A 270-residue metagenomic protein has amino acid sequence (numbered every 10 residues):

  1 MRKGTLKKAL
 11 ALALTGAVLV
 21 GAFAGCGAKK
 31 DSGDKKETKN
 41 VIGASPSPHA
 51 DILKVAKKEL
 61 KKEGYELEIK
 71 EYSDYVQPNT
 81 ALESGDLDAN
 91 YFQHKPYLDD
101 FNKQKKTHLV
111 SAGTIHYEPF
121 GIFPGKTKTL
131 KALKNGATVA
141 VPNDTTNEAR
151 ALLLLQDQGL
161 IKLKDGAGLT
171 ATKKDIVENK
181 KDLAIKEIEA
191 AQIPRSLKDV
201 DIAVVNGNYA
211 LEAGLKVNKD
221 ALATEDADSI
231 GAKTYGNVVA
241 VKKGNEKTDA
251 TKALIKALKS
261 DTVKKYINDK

Functional and structural regions predicted by a protein language model:
M1-K39: Short, low-complexity disordered leader/linker segments with a strong preference for bacterial N-terminal type II
K35-S47, Y65-E71, T138-V139: Short, well-ordered beta-strand elements
I69-T80, G168-R195: Short helix-initiation/N-cap motifs at beta->coil->alpha
E83-Q93, A137, L160, K181-A184 (+1 more regions): Alpha-to-beta junction loops
D100-A112, K126-T127, D199, V204 (+1 more regions): Ligand-binding "clamshell"
A112-I161, K264: A conserved helix-loop-strand patch within extracytoplasmic ligand-binding domains of the periplasmic binding
P119-L130, Y235-T248: A bilobed periplasmic-binding-protein/Venus flytrap-type ligand-binding module shared by bacterial periplasmic
T145-A171, K252-K270: Ligand-binding clefts/hinges and TM-proximal coupling segments of bilobed small-molecule sensing domains
